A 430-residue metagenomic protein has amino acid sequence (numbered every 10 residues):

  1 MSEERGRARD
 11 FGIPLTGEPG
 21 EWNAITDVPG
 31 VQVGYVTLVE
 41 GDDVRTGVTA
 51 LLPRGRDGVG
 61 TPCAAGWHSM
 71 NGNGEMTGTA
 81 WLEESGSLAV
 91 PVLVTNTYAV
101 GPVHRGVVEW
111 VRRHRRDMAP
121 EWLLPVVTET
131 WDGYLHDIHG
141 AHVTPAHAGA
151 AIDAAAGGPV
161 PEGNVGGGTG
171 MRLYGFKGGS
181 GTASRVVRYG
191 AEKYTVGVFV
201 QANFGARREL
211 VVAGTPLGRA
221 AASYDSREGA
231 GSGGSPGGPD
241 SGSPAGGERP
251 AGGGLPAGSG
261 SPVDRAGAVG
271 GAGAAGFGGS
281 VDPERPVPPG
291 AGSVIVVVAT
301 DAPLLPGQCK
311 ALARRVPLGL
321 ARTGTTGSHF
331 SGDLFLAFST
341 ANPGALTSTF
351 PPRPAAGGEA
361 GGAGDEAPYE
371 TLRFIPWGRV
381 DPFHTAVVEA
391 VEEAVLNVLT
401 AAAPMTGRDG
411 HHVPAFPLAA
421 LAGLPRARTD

Functional and structural regions predicted by a protein language model:
M1-P244, G253-D430: Alpha/propeptide regions of enzymes that mature by internal proteolysis
